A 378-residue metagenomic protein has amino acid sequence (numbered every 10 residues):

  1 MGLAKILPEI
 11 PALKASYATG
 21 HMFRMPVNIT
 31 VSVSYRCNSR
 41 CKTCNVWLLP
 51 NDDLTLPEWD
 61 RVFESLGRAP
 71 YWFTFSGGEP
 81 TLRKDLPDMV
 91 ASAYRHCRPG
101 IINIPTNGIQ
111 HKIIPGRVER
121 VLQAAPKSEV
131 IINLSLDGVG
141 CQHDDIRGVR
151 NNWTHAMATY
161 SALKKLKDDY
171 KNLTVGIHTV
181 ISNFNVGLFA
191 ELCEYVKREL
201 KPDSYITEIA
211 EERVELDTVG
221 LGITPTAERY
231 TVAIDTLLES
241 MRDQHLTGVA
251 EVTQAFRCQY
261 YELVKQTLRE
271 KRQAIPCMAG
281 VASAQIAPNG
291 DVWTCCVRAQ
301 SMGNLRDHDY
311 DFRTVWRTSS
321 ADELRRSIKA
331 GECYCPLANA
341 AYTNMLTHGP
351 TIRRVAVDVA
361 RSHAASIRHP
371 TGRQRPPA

Functional and structural regions predicted by a protein language model:
M1, A124-N289, W293, V297-D307 (+1 more regions): Radical SAM enzyme [4Fe-4S]-AdoMet core and its adjacent flexible, acidic and glycine-rich loops/tails across
G2-V130, D168, R213-L216: Conserved alpha-helical substructure of the radical SAM core
L13-K14, M25, A274, N289-A378: Flexible mid-to-C-terminal extensions adjoining Fe-S/redox cofactors in radical SAM and related proteins
M22-S32, Y260-Q266, W316-R326: Short, intrinsically disordered, charge-biased short linear motifs at domain edges
T30, S34-C37, E270, P288 (+1 more regions): Residue-level signal for mature regions of secreted extracellular proteins and peptides
V33, C37-N38, T55, I114 (+7 more regions): Generic structural signal for small/hydrophobic residues in well-ordered secondary structure, especially within
N38, K42-N45, M278, C333-P336: Cys/His/Pro-rich metal-binding microdomains
T43, W47-P50, S283, S301-M302 (+1 more regions): Secreted/processed peptides and extracellular or luminal domains of membrane proteins
